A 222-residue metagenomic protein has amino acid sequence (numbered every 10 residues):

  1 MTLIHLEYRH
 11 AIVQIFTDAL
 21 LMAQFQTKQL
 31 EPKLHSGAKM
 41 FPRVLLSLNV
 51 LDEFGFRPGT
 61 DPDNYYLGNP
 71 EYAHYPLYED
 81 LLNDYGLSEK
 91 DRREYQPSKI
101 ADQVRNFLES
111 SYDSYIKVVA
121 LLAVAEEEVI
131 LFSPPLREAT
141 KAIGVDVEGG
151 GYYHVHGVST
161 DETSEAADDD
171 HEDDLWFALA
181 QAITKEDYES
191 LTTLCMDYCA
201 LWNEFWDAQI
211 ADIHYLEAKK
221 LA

Functional and structural regions predicted by a protein language model:
M1-A222: Non-heme di-metal
